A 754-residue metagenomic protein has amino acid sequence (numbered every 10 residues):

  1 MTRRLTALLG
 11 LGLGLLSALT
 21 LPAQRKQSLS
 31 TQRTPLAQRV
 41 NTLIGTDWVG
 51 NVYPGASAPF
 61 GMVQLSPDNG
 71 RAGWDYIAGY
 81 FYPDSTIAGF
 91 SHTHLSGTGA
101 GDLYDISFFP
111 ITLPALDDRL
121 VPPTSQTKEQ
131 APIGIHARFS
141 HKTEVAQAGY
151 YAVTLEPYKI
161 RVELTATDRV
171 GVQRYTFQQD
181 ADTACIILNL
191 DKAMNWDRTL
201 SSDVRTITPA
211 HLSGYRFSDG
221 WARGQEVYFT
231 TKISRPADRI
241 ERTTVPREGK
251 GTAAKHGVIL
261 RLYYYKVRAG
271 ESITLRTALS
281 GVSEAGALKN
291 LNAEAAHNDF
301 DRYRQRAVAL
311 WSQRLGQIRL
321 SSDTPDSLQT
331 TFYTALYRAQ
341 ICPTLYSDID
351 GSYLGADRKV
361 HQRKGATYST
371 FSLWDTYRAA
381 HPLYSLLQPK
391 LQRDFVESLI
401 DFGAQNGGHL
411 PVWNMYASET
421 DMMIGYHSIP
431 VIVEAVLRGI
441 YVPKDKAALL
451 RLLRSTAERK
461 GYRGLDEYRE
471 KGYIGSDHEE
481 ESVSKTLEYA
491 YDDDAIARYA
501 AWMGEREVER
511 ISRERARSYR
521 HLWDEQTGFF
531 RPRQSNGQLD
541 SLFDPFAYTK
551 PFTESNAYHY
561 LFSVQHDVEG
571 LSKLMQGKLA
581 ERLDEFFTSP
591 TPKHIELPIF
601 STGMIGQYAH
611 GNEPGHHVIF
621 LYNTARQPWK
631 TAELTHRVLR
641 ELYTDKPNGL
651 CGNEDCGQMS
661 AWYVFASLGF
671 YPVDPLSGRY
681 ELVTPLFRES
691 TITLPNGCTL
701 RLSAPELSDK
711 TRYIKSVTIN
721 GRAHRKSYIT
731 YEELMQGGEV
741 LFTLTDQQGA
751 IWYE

Functional and structural regions predicted by a protein language model:
M1-Q27: Bacterial Sec-dependent N-terminal signal peptides
R25-P430, V436-L487, A500-H521, T527-R531 (+7 more regions): Accessory carbohydrate-recognition regions in carbohydrate-active enzymes
E488-D492: Hydrophobic, small-residue-rich alpha-helical packing segments that form membrane-like cores
Y713: Extracellular attachment/recognition segments
